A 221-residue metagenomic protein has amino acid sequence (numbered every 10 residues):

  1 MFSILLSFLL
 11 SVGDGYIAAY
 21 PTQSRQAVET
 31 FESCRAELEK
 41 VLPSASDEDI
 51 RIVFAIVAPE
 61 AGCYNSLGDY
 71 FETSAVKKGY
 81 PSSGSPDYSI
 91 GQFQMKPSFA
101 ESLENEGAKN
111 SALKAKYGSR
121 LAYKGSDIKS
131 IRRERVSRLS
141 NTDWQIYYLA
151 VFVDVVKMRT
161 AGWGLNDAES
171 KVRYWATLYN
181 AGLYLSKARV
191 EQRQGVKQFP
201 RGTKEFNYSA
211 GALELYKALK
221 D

Functional and structural regions predicted by a protein language model:
M1-S7: Classical Sec-dependent N-terminal signal peptides that target proteins to the secretory pathway
L9, D14-D221: Catalytic glycan-binding domains that act on GlcNAc-containing polysaccharides
